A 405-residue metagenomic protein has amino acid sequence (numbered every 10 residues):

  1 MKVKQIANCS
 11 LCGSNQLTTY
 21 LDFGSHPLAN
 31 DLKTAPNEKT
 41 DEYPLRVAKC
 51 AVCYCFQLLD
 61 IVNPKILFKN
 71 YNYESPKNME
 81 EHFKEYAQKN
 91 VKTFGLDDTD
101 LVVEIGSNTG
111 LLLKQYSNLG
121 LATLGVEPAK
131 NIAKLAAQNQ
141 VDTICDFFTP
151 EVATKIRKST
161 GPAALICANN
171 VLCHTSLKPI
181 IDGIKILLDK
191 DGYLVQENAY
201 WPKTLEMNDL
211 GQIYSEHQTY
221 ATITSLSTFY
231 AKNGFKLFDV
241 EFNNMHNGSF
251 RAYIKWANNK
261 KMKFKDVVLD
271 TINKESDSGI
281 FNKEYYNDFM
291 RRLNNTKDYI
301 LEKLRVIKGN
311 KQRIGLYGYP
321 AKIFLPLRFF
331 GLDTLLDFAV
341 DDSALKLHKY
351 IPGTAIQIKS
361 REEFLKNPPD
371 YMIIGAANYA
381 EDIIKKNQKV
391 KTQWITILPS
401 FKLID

Functional and structural regions predicted by a protein language model:
K2-M79, E241: N-terminal juxtadomain amphipathic helix that follows a signal peptide/anchor or precedes a small N-terminal auxiliary
D98-N108, I314: Conserved class I S-adenosyl-L-methionine
T109-G120: Conserved SAM-binding loop of SAM-dependent methyltransferases across substrates and taxa, primarily the Class I
I166-C167: A conserved beta-strand element that flanks and buttresses the S-adenosyl-L-methionine
P179-Y193: A short glycine-rich, Lys/Arg-flanked "PGG" loop and its adjoining helix->strand segment in the class I
D191-A199, I395-T396: Conserved beta-strand signature within the Rossmann-like core of class I S-adenosyl-L-methionine
Q196-T219, I223-S225, Y230: Short, glycine-/aromatic-enriched active-site segment of Class I SAM-dependent methyltransferases
N247-R292: Flexible, glycine-/basic-rich loop-and-beta segments that form/coincide with the SAM-dependent methyltransferase
